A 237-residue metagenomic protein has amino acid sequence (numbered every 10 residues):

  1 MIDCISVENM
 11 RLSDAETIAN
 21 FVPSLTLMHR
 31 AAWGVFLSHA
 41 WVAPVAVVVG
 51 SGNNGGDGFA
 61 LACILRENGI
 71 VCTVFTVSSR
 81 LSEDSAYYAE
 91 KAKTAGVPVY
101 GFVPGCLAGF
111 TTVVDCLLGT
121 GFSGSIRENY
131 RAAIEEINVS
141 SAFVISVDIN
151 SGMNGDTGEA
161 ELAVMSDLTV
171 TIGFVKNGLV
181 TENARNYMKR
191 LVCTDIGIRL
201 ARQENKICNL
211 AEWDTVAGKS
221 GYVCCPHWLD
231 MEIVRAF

Functional and structural regions predicted by a protein language model:
M1-T76, L179-F237: Small-residue (G/A/S/T)-rich helix-start motifs and N-terminal tracts that mark the onset
F36-L117, S125-V147: Nucleotide and nucleotide-moiety/phosphate-recognizing core
T111-T112, L117-G119, S123-D214: Internal gly/pro-rich beta-alpha loop/helix module that stabilizes soluble enzyme cofactors or their anionic handles
